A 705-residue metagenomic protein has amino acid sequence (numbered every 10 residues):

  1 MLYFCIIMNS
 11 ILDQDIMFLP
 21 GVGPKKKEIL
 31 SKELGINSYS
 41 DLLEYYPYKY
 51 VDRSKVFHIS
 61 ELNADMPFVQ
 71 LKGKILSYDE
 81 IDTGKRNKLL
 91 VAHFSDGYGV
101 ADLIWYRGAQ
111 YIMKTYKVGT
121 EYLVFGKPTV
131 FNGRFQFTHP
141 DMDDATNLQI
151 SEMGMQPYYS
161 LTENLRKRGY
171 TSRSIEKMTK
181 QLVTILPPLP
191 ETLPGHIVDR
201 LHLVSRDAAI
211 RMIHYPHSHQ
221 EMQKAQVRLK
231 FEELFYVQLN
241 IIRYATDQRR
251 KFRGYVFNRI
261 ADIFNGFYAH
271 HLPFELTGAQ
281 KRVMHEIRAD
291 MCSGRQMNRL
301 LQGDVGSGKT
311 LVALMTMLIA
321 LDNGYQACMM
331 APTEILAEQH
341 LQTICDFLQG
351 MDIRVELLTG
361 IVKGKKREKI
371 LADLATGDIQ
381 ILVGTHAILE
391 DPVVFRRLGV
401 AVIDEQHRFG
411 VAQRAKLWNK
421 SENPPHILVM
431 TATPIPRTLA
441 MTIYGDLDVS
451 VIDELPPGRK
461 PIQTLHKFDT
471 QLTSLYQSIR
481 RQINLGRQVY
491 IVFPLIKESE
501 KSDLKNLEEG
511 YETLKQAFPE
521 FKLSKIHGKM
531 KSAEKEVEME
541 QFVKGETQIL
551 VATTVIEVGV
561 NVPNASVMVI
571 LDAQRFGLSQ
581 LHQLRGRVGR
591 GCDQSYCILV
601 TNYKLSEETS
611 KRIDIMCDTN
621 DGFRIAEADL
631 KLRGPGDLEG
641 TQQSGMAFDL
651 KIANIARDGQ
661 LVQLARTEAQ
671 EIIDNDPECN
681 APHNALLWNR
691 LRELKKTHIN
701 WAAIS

Functional and structural regions predicted by a protein language model:
L2-P20, K32, V237: Long, highly charged, low-complexity intrinsically disordered interaction regions that mediate electrostatic DNA/RNA
I29, Y255-L300: Conserved pre-motif I regulatory segment
Y45-L76: OB-fold nucleic-acid-binding modules
I81-H271, N675: Upstream accessory/linker segments immediately N-terminal to the RecA-like ATPase cores of bacterial MutS and a subset
R282-H285, Q296-I615, E678: Inter-lobe coupling/hinge segments of SF2-like helicase ATPases
E520, M539-I549, I556-P563, M568-L571 (+4 more regions): Accessory helical-bundle/CTD segments and flexible terminal tails appended to RecA-like ATPase motors
